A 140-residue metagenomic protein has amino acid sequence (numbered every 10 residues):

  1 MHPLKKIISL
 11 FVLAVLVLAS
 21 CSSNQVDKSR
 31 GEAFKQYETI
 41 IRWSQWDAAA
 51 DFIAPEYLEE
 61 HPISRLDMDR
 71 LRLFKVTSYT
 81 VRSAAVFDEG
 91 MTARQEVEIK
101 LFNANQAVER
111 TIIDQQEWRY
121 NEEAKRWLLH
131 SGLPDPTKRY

Functional and structural regions predicted by a protein language model:
M1-C21: Sec-dependent bacterial lipoprotein signal peptides
V15-V17, R70-K75, E123: Short, structurally constrained coil/turn elements that cap an alpha-helix or connect an alpha-helix to the following
A19-W43: Short, low-complexity N-terminal intrinsically disordered segments enriched in polar/charged residues
G31, W46-A93, A107: Short solvent-exposed beta->alpha transition segments
E38-Q45, I53-Y57, H61, L101-N103 (+1 more regions): Sec/Tat-exported extracytoplasmic proteins
D88-Y140: Exposed beta-sheet edge and beta->alpha loop/turn motif
